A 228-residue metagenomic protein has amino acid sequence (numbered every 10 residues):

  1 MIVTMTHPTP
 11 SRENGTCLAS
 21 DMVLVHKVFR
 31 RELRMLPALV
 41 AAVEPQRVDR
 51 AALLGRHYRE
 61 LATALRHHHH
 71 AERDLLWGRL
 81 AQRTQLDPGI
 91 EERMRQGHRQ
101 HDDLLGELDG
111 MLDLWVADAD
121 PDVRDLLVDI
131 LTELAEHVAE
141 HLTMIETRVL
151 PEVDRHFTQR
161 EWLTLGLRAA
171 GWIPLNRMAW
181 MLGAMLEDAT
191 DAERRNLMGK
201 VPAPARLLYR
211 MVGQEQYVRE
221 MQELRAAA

Functional and structural regions predicted by a protein language model:
M1-A228: Small-residue-biased structural context
